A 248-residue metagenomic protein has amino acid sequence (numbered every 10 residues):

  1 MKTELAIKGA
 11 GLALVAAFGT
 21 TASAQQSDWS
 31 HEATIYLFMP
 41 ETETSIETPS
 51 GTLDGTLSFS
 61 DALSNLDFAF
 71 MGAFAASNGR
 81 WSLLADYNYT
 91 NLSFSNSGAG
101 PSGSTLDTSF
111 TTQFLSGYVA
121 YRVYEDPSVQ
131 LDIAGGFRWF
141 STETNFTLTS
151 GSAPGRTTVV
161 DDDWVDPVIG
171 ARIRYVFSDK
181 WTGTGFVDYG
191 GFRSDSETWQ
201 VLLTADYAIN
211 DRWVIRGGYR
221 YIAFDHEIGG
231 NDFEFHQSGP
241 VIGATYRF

Functional and structural regions predicted by a protein language model:
A24-Y89, G243, R247: Short glycine/proline- and aromatic-enriched beta-strand/turn motifs that initiate or cap beta-hairpins
E32-Y36, L84-N88, A134-R138, R172 (+2 more regions): Transmembrane beta-strands of outer-membrane beta-barrel proteins
A33, G72-N78, G117-Y121, G135-F137 (+4 more regions): Residues on the lipid-exposed face of transmembrane beta-strands in outer-membrane beta-barrel proteins
E41-D67, Y87-F114, F140-W164, F192 (+1 more regions): Extracellular/periplasm-exposed beta-strand and loop segments of Gram-negative cell-envelope proteins, dominated by
T44, S196-E197, V201-F248: Predominantly the C-terminal beta-signal and adjacent terminal strand-loop region of outer-membrane beta-barrel
S64, P127, V165, D188-W199: Solvent-exposed loop/turn segments connecting transmembrane beta-strands in outer-membrane beta-barrel proteins
R80-A85, P127-V129, D179-G183, R212-I215: Repeated loop/turn-to-beta-strand initiation elements of outer-membrane beta-barrel proteins
W181-R193, I222: Transmembrane beta-strand segments that form the barrel wall of outer-membrane beta-barrel proteins
